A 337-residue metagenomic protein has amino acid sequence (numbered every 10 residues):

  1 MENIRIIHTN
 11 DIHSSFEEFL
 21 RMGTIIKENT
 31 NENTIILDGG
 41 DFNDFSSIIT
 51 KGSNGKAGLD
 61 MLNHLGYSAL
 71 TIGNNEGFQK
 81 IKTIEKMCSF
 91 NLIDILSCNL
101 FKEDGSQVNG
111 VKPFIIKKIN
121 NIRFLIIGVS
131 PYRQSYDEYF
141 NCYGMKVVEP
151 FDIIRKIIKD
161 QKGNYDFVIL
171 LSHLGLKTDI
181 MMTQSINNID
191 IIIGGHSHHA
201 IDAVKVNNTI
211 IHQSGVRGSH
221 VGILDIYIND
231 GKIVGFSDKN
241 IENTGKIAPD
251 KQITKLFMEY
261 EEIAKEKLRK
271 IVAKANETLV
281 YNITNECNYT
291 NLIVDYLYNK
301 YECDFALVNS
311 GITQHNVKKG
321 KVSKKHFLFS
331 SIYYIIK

Functional and structural regions predicted by a protein language model:
M1-K246, E286-Y298, A306: Acidic, metal/ion-coordinating pockets
I233-K337: Solvent-exposed loop/linker segments at secondary-structure transitions that flank or connect catalytic domains
